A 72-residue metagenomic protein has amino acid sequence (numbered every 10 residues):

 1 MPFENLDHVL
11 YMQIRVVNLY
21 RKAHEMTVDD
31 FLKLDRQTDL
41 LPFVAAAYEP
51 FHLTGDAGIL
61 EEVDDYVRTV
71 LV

Functional and structural regions predicted by a protein language model:
M1-V28: N-terminal acidic leader/helix
M12-V16, V44, D64-Y66: N-terminal, charged low-complexity regulatory/assembly segments
K22-A23, T27-H52: Amphipathic, hydrophobic secondary-structure cores in small proteins
Y48-V72: Long, compositionally biased
